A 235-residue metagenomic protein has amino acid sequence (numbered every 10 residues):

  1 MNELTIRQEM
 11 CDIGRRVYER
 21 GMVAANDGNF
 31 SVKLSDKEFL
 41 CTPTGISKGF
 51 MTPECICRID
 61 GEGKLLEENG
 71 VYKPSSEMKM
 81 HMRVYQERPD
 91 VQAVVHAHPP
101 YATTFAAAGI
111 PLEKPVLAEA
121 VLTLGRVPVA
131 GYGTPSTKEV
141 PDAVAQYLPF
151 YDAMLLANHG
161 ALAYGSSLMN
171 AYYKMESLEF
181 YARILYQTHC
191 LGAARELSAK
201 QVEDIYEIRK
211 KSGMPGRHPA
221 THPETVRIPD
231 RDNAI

Functional and structural regions predicted by a protein language model:
M1-I235: Glycine-rich flexible loops
